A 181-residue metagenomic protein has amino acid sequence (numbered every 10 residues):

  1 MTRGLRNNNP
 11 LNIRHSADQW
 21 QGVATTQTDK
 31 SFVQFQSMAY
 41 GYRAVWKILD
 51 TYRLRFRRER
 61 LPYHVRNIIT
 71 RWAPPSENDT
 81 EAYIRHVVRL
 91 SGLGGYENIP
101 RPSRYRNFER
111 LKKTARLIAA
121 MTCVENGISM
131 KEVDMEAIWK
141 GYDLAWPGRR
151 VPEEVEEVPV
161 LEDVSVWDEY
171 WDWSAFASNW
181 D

Functional and structural regions predicted by a protein language model:
M1-D181: Cell-wall polysaccharide-cleaving catalytic domain and substrate-binding groove, primarily in peptidoglycan/chitin
